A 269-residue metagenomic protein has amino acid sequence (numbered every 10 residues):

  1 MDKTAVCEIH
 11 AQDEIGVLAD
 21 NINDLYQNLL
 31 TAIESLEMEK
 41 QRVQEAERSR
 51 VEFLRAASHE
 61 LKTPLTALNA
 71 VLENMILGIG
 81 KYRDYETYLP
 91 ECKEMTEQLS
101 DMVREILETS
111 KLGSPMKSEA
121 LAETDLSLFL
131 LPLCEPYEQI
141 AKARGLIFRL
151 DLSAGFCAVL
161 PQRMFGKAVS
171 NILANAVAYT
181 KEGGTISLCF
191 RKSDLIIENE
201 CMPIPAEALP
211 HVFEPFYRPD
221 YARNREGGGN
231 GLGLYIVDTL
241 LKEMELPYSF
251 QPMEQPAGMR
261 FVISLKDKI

Functional and structural regions predicted by a protein language model:
M1-L54, N69-R83, P90, E97 (+8 more regions): Membrane-proximal HAMP signal-relay module
H10, A120-E123, K142, I147-C157: Conserved catalytic submotifs in the C-terminal HATPase_c
Q12, G16, A120-E135, R149: A conserved beta-strand-to-alpha-helix junction within the catalytic ATP-binding
S114-E119, C157-P161: Conserved micro-motifs of the catalytic ATP-binding
L126, P203-E214: Short helix N-cap motif at coil->helix boundaries in the Bergerat
A176-V177: Short helix-loop "hinge" at the ATP-lid/N-box region of the Bergerat-fold HATPase_c
G183-D194: Short beta-strand/loop element within the Bergerat-fold HATPase_c
